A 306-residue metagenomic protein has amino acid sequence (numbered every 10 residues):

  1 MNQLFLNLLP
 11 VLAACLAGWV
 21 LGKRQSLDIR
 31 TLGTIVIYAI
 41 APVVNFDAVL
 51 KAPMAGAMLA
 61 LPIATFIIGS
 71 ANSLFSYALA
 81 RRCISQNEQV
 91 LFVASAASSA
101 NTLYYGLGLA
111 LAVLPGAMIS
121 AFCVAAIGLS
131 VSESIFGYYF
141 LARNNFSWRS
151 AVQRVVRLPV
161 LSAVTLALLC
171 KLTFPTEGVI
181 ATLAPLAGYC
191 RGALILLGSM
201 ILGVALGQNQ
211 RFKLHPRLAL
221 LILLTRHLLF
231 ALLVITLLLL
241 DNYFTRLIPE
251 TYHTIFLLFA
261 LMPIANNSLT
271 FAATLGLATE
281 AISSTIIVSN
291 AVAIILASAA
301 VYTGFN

Functional and structural regions predicted by a protein language model:
M1-N306: Alpha-helical transmembrane segments of multi-pass small-molecule/ion transporters
